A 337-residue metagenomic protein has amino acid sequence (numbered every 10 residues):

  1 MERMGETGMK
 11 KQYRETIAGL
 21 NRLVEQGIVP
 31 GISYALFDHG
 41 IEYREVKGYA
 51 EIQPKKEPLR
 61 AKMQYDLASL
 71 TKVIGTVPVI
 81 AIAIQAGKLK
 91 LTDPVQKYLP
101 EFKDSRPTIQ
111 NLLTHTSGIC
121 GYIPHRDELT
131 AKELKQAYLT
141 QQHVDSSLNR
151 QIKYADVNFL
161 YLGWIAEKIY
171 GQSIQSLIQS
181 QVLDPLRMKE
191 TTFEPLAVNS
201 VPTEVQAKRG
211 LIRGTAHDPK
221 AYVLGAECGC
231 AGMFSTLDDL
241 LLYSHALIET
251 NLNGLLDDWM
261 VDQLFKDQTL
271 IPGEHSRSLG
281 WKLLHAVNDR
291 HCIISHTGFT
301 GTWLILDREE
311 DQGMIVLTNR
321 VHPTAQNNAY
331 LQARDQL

Functional and structural regions predicted by a protein language model:
M1-G8: Short, Lys/Arg-enriched N-terminal segments with co-localized hydrophobic residues within the first ~10-30 amino acids
Y13-N21: Short amphipathic alpha-helical segments
L20-N21, Y34, G40, M63-L91 (+3 more regions): Active-site SXXK
L20-P58, T114, R126-T130, G280-K282 (+2 more regions): A short, well-structured edge-of-sheet supersecondary motif
V29, L89, N253-L256: Conserved hydrophobic residue
R44, R106-C292: Short, surface-exposed loop or secondary-structure junction motifs that flank catalytic or metal-binding residues
E51-D156, A325: Active-site-proximal loop and beta-strand segments within enzyme catalytic domains
H296-L337: Structured C-terminal helix/loop/strand segments within mature extracytoplasmic catalytic/sensor domains
